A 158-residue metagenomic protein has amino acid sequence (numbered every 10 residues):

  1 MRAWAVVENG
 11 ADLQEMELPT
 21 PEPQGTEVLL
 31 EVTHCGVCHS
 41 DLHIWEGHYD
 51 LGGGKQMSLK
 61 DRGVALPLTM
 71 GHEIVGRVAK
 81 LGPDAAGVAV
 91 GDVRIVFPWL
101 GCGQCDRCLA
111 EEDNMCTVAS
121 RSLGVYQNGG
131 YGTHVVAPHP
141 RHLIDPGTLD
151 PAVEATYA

Functional and structural regions predicted by a protein language model:
M1-W4: Short structural boundary motif marking the start of a folded domain
V6, P21, L81, C108-E111 (+1 more regions): Small disulfide-bonded, cysteine-rich extracellular recognition modules and tandem repeats
G10-E15, H39-S40: Short N-terminal binding/cap micro-motifs at the start of the first secondary-structure element
E17-P19, V136: Generic structural detector for well-ordered beta-strands
P21-C35, D50-D106, G147-T148: Glycine-rich beta-strand-centered segment in the early N-terminal region that forms part of a ligand/cofactor-binding
H39, H43, H72: Histidine-centered active-site/metal-ligand motif
H43-D50: Short Gly/aromatic-enriched secondary-structure transition segments
M57-H72, C102-A158: NAD(P)H dinucleotide-binding glycine-rich loop of Rossmann-like/cofactor-binding domains, especially the beta1-alpha1
